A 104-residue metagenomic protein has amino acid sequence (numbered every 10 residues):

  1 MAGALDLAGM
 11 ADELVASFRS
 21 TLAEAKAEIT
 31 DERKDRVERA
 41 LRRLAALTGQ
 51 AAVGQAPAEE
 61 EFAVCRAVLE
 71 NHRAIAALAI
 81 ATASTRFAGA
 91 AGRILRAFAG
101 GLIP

Functional and structural regions predicted by a protein language model:
M1-P104: Cationic, hydrophobic amphipathic alpha-helical membrane-interacting segments
